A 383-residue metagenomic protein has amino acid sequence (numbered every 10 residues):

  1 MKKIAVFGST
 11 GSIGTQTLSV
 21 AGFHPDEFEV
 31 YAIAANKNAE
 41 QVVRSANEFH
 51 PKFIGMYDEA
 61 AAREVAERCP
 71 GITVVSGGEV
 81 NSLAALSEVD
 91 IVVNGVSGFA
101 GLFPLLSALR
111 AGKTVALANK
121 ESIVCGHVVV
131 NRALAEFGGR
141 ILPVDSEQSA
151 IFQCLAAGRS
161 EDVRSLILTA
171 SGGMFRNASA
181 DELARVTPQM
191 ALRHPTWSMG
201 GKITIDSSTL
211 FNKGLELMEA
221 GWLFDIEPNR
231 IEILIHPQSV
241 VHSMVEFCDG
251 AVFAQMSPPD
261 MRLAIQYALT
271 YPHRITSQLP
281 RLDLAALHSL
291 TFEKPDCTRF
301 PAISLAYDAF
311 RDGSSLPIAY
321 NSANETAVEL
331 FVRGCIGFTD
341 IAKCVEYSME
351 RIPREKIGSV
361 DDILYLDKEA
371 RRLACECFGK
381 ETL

Functional and structural regions predicted by a protein language model:
M1-L383: Catalytic, metal-anchored helix/loop core of enzyme active sites in primary metabolism
